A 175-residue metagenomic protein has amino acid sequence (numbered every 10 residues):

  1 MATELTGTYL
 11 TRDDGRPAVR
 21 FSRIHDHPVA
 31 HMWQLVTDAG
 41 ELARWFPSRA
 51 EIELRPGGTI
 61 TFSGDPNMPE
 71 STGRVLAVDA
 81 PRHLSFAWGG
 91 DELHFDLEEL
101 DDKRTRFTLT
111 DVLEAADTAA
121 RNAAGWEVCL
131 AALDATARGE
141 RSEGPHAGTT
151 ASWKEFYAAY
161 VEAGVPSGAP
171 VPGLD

Functional and structural regions predicted by a protein language model:
M1-R49, P172-D175: Hydrophobic ligand-binding cavity/cleft-lining segments
A2, L113-D175: A conserved amphipathic terminal alpha-helix motif
L10-R16, L54-P56, A77-D79, E99-D102: Short, ordered beta-strand-loop transition motifs
A18, L76, H83-A137: Beta-strand/loop substructures that line and gate deep hydrophobic ligand-binding cavities in soluble
I24, E41-G90, P170-D175: Glycine-rich portal/gate segments that line the openings of hydrophobic small-molecule binding cavities
T37-D38, P47, A80, A131 (+1 more regions): Residues at helix-coil transition
